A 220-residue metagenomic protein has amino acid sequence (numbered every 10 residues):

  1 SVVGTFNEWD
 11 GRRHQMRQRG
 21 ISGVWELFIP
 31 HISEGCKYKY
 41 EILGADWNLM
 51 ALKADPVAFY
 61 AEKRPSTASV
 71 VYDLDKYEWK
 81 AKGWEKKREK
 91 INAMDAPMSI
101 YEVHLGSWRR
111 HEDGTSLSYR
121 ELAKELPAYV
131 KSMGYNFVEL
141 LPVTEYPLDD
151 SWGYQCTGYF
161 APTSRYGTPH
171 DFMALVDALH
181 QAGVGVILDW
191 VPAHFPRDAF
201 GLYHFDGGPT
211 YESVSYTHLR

Functional and structural regions predicted by a protein language model:
S1, R19-E102, S107-G114, E121: The feature marks proteins involved in alpha-glucan
T5-W9, A45: Change "in extracellular beta-sheet-rich domains … of secreted and cell-surface proteins" to "in beta-sheet-rich domains
Y101, V138, V186-L188: Hydrophobic faces of well-ordered beta-strands that scaffold small-molecule active sites in alpha/beta enzyme cores
S118-Y129: Short, acidic/polar
Y129-D171, F195, L202-H204: Aromatic-lined carbohydrate-binding/catalytic grooves of carbohydrate-active enzymes
K131, M173-H180: Surface-exposed amphipathic alpha-helices with a cationic face
L179, V184, L188-W190: Conserved beta-strand->loop/alpha-helix structural units within folded catalytic cores of enzymes with alpha/beta
T217-R220: Conserved small/polar residues in nucleotide/adenosyl-binding loops
